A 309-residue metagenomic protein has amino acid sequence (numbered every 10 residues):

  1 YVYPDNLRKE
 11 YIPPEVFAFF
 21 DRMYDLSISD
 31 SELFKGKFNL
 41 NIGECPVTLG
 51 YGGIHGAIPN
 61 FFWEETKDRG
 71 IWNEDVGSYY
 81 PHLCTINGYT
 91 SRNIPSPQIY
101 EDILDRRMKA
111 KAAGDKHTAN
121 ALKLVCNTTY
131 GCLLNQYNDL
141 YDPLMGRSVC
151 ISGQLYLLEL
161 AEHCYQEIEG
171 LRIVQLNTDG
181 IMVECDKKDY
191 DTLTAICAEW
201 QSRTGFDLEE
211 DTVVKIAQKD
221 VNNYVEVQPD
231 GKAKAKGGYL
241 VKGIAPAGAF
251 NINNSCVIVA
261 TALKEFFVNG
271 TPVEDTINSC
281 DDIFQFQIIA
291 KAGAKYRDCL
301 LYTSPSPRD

Functional and structural regions predicted by a protein language model:
Y1-H82, H163-Q201, F206, E210-I216 (+6 more regions): Conserved "right-hand" nucleotidyltransferase catalytic core of DNA-directed polymerases
I28-E32, R92, A112-K116, L134-N138 (+3 more regions): Residue-level signal for secondary-structure boundary elements
E44-E167, V174, E184: Helical catalytic core of nucleic-acid polymerases
C84-I86, D220-N223: Short acidic, glycine/serine/threonine-rich loops at helix termini
N222-G231: Short, low-order "capping/linker" segments at domain edges
G270-L301: Charge-patterned, long linear interaction tracts outside catalytic cores
Y302-D309: Conserved small/polar residues in nucleotide/adenosyl-binding loops
